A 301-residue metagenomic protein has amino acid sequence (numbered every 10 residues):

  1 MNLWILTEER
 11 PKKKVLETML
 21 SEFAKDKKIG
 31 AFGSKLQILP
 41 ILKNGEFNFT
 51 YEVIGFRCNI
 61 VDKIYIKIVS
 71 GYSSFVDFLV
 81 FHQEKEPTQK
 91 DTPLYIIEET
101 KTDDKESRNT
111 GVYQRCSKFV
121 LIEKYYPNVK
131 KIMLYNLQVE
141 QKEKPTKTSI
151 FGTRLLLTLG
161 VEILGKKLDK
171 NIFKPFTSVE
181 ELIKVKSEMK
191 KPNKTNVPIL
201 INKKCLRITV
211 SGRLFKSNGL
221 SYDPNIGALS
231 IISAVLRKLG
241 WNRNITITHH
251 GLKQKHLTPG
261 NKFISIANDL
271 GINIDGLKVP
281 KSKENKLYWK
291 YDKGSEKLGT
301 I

Functional and structural regions predicted by a protein language model:
M1-I5, I29, P93-I96, P127-V139 (+3 more regions): Hydrophobic beta-strand segments of well-ordered beta-sheets in folded domains
M1-K25: Charged, often low-complexity linker/regulatory segments
A31-D91: Active-site metal-binding core of divalent-cation-utilizing nuclease and nuclease-like domains
F78-V80, P93-T102, F119: Conserved catalytic cores of phosphodiester-cleaving nucleases, focusing on short active-site segments
D103-R115, E143-P145: Active-site-adjacent loop/helix micro-motif of nuclease/hydrolase catalytic cores
N109-P127: Short, charged, amphipathic alpha-helix that recurs within catalytic cores of restriction-modification and other
E123-L155: Nucleic-acid nuclease catalytic cores
G152-I301: Non-catalytic C-terminal interaction segments of nucleic acid-processing enzymes
